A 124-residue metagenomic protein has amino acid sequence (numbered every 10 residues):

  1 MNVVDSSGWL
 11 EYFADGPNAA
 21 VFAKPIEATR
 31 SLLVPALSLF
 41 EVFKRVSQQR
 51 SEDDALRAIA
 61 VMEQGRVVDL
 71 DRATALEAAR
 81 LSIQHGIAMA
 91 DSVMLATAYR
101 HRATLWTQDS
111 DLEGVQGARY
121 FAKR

Functional and structural regions predicted by a protein language model:
M1, L95-R124: Acidic, PIN/NYN-like endoribonuclease modules and their adjacent C-terminal/linker elements
M1-V34, S47-R57, R124: Short, well-structured N-terminal submotif of metal-dependent ribonuclease cores
W9-L10, L39, A75, L112-E113: A generic structural signal for short hydrophobic patches within well-formed alpha-helices
A19, L39, A55-A58, D71 (+1 more regions): A general structural signal for well-ordered alpha-helical segments in protein cores
A28-T29, Q64-G65, H101, V115: Structured helix-beta-strand junction loops
L33, V68, F121: General small-molecule cofactor/ligand-binding pocket signal
F40-F43, A79: Amphipathic alpha-helical segments within well-ordered protein domains
V67-Q108: Active-site neighborhoods of divalent-metal-dependent phosphate/nucleic-acid chemistry enzymes
